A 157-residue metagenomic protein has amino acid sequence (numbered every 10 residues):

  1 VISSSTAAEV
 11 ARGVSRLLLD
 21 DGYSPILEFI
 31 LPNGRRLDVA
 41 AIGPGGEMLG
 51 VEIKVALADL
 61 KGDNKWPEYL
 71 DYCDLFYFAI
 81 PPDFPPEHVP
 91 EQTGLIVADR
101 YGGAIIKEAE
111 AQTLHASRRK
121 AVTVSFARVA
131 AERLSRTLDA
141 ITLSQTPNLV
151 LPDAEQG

Functional and structural regions predicted by a protein language model:
I2-L27, N33, H88-G157: Non-catalytic C-terminal interaction segments of nucleic acid-processing enzymes
V10, R35, K61-K65: Amphipathic coiled-coil/heptad-repeat helices and related helical stalk/stem segments that mediate oligomerization
L18-D20, G43-P44, L70-D71: Flexible, charged surface loops at secondary-structure boundaries
D21-Y23, E47, D74: Short coil/turn segments at beta-strand junctions that form active-site/ligand-binding loops
E28-I30, E52-D59: Short, flexible loop segments at the rims of nucleotide/cofactor-binding pockets, characterized by
N33, L37-G50: Active-site beta-strand-loop-beta-strand hairpin of nuclease catalytic cores that positions key catalytic residues
V55-D99: Catalytic cores of nucleic-acid endonucleases
